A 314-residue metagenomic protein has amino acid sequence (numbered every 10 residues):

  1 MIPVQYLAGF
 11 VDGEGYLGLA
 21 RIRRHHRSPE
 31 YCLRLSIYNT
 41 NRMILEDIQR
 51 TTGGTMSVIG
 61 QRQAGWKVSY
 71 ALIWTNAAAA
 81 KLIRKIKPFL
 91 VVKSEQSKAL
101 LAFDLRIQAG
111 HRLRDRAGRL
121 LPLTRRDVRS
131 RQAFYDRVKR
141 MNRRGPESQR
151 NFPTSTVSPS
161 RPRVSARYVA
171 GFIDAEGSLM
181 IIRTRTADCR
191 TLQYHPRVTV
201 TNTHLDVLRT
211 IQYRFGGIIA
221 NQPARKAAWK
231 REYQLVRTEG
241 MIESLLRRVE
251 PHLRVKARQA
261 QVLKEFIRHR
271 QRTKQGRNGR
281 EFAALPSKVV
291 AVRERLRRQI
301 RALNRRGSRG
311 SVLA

Functional and structural regions predicted by a protein language model:
M1-A314: Internal intein/HINT superfamily modules and their associated LAGLIDADG
